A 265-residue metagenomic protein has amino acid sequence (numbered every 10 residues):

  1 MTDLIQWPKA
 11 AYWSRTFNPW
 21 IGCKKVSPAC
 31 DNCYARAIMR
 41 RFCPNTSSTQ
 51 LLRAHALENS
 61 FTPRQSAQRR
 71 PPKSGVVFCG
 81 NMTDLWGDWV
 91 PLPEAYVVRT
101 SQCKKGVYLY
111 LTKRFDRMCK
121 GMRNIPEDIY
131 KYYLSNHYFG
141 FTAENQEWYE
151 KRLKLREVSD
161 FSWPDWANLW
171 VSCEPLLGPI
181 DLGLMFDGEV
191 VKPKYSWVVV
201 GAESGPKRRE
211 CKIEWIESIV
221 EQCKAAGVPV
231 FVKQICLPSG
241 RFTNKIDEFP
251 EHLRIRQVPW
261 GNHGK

Functional and structural regions predicted by a protein language model:
M1-V77: N-terminal [4Fe-4S]-dependent radical SAM core
T2-L4, G227, V232-Q234, P238-S239: A C-terminal junction/extension of Radical SAM enzymes
I38, E203, I235: Flexible loop residues that form catalytic and substrate-binding hotspots at small-molecule/glycan-binding clefts
R40, M118, K207, S239-G240: Generic structural signal for helix capping and beta-alpha/helix-loop junctions
P44, L184, F242-K245: Short aromatic-enriched loop/helix-cap "lid" or pocket-rim segments at secondary-structure transitions that line
S60-F231: Conserved AdoMet/S-adenosylmethionine-binding subsite of the radical SAM
L237-K265: C-terminal accessory extensions appended to soluble enzyme cores
